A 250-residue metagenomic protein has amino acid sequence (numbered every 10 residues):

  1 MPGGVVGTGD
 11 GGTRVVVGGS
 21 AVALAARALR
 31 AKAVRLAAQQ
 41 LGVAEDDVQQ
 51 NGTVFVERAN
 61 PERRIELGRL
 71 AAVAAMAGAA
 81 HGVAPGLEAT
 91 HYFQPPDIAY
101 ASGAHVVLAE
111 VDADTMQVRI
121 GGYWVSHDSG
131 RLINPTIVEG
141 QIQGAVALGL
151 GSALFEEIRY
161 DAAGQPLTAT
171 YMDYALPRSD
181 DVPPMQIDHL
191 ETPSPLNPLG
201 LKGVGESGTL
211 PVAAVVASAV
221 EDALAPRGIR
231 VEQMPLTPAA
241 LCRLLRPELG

Functional and structural regions predicted by a protein language model:
M1-G250: C-terminal catalytic domains of large/alpha subunits in multi-subunit enzymes
